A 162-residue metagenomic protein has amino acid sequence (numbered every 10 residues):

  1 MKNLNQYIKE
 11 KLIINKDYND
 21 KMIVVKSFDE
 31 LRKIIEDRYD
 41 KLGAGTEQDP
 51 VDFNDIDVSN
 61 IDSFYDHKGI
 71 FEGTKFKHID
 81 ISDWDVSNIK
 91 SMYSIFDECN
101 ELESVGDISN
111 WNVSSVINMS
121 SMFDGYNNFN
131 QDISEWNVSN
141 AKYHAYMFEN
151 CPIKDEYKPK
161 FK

Functional and structural regions predicted by a protein language model:
K2-K162: Negatively charged
